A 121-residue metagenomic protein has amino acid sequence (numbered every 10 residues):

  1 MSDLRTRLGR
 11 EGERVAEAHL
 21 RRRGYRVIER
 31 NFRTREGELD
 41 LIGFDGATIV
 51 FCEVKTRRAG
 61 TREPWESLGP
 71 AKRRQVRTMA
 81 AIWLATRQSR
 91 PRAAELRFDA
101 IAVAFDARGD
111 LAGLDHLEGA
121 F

Functional and structural regions predicted by a protein language model:
M1, R57-T61, L117-E118: Short glycine/proline- and charge-enriched loop/turn segments that cap or connect secondary-structure elements
M1-R30: Acidic-basic catalytic patches of nuclease active cores, encompassing PD-(D/E)XK and other metal-cofactor nuclease
R22, R26-I49: Active-site metal-binding core of divalent-cation-utilizing nuclease and nuclease-like domains
G37-L39, V50, L96-F98, A112: Change "...and in nucleic-acid phosphodiester-cleaving endonucleases..." to "...and in nucleic-acid processing enzymes
L39-T61, V76: Conserved catalytic cores of phosphodiester-cleaving nucleases, focusing on short active-site segments
T56-D106: Catalytic cores of nucleic-acid endonucleases
A102-F121: Short, low-complexity, polybasic intrinsically disordered segments
